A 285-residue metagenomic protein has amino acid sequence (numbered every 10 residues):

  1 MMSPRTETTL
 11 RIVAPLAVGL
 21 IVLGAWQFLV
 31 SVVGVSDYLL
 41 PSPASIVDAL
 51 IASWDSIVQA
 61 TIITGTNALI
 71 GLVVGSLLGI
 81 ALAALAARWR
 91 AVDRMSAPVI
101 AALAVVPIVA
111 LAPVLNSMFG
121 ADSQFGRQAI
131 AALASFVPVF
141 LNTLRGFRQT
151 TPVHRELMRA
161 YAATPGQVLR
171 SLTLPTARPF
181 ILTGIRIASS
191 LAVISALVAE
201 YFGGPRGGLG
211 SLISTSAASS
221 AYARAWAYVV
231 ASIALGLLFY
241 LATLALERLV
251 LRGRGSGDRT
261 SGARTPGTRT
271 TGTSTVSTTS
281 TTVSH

Functional and structural regions predicted by a protein language model:
S3, V32-V74: Periplasmic/extracellular loop-to-transmembrane helix junction in inner-membrane transport proteins
T6, L10-V32: N-terminal signal-anchor transmembrane alpha helix
I70-I100: Transmembrane-helix boundary motif in ABC transporter permease subunits
R90, R148, P179, W226-H285: C-terminal transmembrane helix and the adjacent membrane-cytosol boundary/short C-terminal tail of inner/organellar
I100-P138, R145-G146: Generic hydrophobic transmembrane alpha-helix motif, especially the helices
S117-M118, I194-S232, L251, G255-D258: Glycine-rich helix-loop "coupling/hinge" segments at transmembrane-helix boundaries in multipass transporters
A129-L133, G166-A199, A227: Transmembrane alpha-helices
N142-I181, G210-I213: Short cytoplasmic-facing helical segments at TM-TM junctions of multi-pass membrane proteins
